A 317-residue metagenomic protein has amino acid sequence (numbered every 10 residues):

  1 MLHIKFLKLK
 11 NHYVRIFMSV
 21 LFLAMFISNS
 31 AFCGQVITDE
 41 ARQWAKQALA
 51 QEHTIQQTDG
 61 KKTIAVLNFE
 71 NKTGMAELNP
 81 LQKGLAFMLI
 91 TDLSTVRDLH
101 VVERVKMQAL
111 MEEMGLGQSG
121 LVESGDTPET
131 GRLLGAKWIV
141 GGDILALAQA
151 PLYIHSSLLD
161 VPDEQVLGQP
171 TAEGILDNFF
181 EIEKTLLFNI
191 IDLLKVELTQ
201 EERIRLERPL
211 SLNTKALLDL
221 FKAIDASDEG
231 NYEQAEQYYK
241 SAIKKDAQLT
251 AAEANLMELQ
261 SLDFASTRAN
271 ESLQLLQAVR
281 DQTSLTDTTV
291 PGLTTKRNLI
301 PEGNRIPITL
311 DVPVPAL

Functional and structural regions predicted by a protein language model:
F17-N29: Bacterial N-terminal signal peptides
G34-G60, E183-K222, E229, Q248-P307 (+1 more regions): Pro/Ala/Gly-rich low-complexity, hydrophilic intrinsically disordered segments
T38, H53-T127, I139-A148, L167-G168 (+2 more regions): Short beta-strand->alpha-helix linker/helix-N-cap micro-motif that forms a surface specificity/interaction loop
Q43-Q51, Q108-E113, G117-L217: Catalytic-center loop of serine/cysteine hydrolases
